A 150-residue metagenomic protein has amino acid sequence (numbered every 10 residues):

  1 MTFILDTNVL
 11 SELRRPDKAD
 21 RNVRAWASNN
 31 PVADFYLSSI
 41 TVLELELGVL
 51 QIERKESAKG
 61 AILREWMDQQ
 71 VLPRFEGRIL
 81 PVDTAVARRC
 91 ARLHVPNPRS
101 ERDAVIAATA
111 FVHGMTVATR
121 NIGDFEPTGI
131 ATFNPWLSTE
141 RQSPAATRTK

Functional and structural regions predicted by a protein language model:
M1, A25-S28, Q70-V71, I79 (+2 more regions): Short secondary-structure boundary/capping segments
M1-I40, Q51-D68, T139-Q142, T147-K150: Short, well-structured N-terminal submotif of metal-dependent ribonuclease cores
L10, V42-L45, A87, F125: A generic structural signal for short hydrophobic patches within well-formed alpha-helices
S39-I40, D83, N121, W136: Residues at the C-termini of beta-strands that transition into short coil/loop
L47-I52, P73-R120, A145-K150: Active-site neighborhoods of divalent-metal-dependent phosphate/nucleic-acid chemistry enzymes
T116, G123, S138: Flexible glycine-rich beta->alpha loop in the catalytic core of nucleotide-sugar glycosyltransferases
